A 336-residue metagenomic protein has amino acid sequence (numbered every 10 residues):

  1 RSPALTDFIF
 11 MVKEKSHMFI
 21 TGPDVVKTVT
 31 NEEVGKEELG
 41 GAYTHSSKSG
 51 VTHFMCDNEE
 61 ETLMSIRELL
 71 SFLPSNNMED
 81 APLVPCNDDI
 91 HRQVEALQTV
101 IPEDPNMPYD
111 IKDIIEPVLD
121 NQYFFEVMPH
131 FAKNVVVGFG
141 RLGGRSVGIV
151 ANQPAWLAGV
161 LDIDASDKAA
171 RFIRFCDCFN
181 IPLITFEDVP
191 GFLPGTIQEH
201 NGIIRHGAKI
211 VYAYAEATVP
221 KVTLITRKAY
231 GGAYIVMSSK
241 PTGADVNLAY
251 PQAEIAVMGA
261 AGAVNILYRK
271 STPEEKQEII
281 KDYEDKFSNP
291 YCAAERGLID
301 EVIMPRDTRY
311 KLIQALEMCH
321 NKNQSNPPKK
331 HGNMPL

Functional and structural regions predicted by a protein language model:
R1-L336: Ligand-binding clefts of soluble mixed alpha/beta catalytic domains
